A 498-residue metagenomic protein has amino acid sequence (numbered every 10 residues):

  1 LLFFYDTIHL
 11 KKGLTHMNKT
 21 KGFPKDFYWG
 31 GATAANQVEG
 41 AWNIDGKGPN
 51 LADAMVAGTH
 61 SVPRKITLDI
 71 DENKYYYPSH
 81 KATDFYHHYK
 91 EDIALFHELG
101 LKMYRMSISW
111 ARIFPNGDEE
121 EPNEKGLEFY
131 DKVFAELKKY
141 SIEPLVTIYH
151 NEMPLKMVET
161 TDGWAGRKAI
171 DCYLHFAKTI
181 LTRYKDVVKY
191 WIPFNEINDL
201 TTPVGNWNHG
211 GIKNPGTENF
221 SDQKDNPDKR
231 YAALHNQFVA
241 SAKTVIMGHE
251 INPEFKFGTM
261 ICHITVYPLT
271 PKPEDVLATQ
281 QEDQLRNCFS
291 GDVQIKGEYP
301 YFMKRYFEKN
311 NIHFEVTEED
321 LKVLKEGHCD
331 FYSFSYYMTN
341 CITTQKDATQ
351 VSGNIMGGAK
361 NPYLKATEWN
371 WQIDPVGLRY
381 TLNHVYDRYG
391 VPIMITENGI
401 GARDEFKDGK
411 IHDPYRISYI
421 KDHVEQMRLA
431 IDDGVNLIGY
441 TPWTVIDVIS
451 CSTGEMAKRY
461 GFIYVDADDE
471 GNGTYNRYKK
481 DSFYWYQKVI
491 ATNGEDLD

Functional and structural regions predicted by a protein language model:
L1-H16: Short, Lys/Arg-enriched N-terminal segments with co-localized hydrophobic residues within the first ~10-30 amino acids
T7-K11, A94, D118: Intrinsic disorder/low-complexity detector
N18-T67, E72-N73, H97, N116-D118 (+1 more regions): Active-site region of glycoside hydrolase catalytic domains
K74-H87: Active-site mouth loops of central-metabolism enzymes
H88-S109, G327, F331: Catalytic domains of carbohydrate-active enzymes, especially glycoside hydrolases
I108-P122: Glycine-rich, proline-tolerant flexible connector loops at the mouths of alpha/beta enzymes
